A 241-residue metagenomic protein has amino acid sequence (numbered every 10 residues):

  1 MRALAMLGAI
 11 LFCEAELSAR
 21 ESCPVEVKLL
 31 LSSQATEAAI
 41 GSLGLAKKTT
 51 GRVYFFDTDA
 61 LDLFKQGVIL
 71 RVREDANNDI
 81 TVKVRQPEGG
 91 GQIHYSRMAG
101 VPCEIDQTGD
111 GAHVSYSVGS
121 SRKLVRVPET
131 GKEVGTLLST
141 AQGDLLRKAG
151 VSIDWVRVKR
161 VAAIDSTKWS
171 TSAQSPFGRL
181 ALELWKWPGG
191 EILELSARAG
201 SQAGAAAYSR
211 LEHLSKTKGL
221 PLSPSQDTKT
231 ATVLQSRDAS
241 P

Functional and structural regions predicted by a protein language model:
M1-A3: Positively charged n-region of N-terminal signal peptides that target proteins for export
A5-E14: Bacterial N-terminal signal peptides
S18-P241: Phosphate-end processing signature that detects enzymes handling 5′-triphosphorylated RNA and polyphosphate
